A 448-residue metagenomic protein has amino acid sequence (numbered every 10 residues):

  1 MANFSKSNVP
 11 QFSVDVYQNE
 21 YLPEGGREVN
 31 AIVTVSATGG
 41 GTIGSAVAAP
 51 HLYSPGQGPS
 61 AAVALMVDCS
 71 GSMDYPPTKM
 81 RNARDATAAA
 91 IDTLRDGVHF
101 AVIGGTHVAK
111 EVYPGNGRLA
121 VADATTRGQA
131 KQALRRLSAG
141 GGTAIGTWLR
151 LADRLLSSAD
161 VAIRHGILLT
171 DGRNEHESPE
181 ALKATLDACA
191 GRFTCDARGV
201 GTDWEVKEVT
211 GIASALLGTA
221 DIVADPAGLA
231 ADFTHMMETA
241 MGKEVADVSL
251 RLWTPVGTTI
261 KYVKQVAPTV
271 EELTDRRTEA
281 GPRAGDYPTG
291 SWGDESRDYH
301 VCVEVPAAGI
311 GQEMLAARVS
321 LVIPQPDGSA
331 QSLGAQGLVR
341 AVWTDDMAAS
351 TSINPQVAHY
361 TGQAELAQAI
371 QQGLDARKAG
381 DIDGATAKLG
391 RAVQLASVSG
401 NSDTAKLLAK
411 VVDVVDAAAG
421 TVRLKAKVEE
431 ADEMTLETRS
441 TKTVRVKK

Functional and structural regions predicted by a protein language model:
M1-Q11, G242: Proline/serine/threonine-rich low-complexity linkers at boundaries of modular beta-sandwich domains
P10-F12, V29-A31, V63, V248 (+3 more regions): Hydrophobic residues positioned within well-ordered beta-strands of beta-sheet architectures
S13-D247, P306-I310, V398: Exposed acidic/Ser/Thr-rich ligand/metal-binding surfaces
V245, S249-R251, K261, P268-R276: Polar, glycine-rich mid-to-C-terminal structural blocks that act as macromolecule-binding/assembly scaffolds
V256-K264, P326-A330: Short aromatic-acidic-glycine turn motif
A267-D294: Extracellular adhesion/glycan-binding regions together with long Ser/Thr- and acidic-residue-rich low-complexity tracts
T289, G293, R297-G309: Short, hydrophobic beta-strand segments
V305-K448: Long, acidic serine/threonine- and proline-rich intrinsically disordered regions
